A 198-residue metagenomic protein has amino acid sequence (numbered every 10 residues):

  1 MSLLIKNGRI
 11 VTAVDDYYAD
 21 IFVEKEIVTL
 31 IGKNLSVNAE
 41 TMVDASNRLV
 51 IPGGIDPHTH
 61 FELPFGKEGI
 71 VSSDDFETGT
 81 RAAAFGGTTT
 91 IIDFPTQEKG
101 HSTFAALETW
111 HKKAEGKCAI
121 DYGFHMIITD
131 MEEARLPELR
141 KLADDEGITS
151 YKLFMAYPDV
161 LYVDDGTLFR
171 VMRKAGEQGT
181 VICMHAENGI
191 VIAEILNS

Functional and structural regions predicted by a protein language model:
M1-L4, R9-G53, K67: Histidine-rich, glycine-flanked metal-binding segment
G8, E26, N47, H58 (+5 more regions): Divalent metal-coordination and catalytic microenvironments
A45-K117: Metal-associated gating/positioning segment near the N- to mid-region
Q97-E108, K113-S198: Histidine/acidic-residue-rich, glycine-tolerant segments that coordinate divalent metal ions
